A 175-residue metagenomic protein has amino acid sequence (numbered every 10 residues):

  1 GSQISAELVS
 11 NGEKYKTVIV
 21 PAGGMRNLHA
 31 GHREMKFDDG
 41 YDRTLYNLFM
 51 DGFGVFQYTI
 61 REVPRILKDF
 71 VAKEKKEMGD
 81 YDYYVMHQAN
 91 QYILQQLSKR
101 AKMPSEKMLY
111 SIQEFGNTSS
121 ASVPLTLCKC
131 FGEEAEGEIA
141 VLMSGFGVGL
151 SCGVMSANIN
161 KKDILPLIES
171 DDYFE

Functional and structural regions predicted by a protein language model:
G1-Q57, R61, R65, F146 (+1 more regions): Condensing-enzyme catalytic core mediating Claisen C-C bond formation in acyl metabolism
V55, F70-V71: Short, well-ordered beta-strand elements within core beta-sheets of diverse protein domains
I60, P64, V71, G79-E175: Claisen-condensing/thiolase-fold acyl-transfer catalytic domains that form or cleave C-C bonds in fatty acid
